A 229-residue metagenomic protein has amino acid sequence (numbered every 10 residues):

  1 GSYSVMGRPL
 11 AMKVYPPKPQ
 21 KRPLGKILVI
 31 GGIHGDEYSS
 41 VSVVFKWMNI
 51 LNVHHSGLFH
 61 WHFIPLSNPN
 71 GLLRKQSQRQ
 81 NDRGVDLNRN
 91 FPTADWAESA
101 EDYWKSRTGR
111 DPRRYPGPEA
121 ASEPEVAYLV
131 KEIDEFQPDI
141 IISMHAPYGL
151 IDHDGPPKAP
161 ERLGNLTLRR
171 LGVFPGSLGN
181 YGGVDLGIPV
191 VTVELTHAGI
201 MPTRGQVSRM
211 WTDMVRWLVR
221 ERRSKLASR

Functional and structural regions predicted by a protein language model:
G1-Y3: Short, solvent-exposed loop/turn elements at beta->coil junctions and helix N-caps that rim active or binding pockets
M6-Y15: A short loop-to-beta-strand scaffold at the N-terminal edge of the catalytic core in hydrolase folds
Y15-P23: A short acidic-Thr-Gly-centered motif at the start of a beta-strand
P23-L24, L28, E37-K46, N52-L171: Active-site/substrate-binding loop(s) of hydrolase catalytic cores
G31: Glycine-rich N-terminal segment of FAD-binding domains in flavoprotein oxidoreductases, spanning the beta-loop-helix
L150-G155, R162-L163, G176-R229: Active-site-adjacent mobile loop/cap segments within catalytic or ligand-binding domains
